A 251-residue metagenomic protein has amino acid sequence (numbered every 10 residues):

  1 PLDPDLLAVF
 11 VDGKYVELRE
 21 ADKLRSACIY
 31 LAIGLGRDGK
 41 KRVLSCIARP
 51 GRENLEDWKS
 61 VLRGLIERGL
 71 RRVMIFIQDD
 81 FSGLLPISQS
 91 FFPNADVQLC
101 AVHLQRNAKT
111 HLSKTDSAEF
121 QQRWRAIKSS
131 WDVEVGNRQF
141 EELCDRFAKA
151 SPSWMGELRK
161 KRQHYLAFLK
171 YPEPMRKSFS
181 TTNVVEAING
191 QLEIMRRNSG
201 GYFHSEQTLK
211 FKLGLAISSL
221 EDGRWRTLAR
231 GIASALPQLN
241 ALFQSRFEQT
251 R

Functional and structural regions predicted by a protein language model:
P1-E17, A21, S88, V97-V102 (+6 more regions): Conserved, well-ordered core segments of regulatory domains
P1-I77, S82, P86, F91-N94 (+2 more regions): RNase H-like nuclease fold core
V16, G83-L84, N107, G190 (+1 more regions): General alpha-helical segment detector with a strong preference for membrane-spanning helices and helix-boundary regions
A48, I75-S82, I87-R125: Conserved beta-strand -> loop -> alpha-helix junction used to position metal-binding or nucleic-acid-contacting
L55-W58, S113, S117, E206 (+1 more regions): Short, charged, low-complexity patches
I66, L70, Q89-P93, K109 (+3 more regions): Hydrophobic/aromatic-lined pockets within catalytic cores
S129-R251: Acidic/histidine-rich catalytic cores and adjacent linkers of DNA breakage/strand-transfer/modification proteins
